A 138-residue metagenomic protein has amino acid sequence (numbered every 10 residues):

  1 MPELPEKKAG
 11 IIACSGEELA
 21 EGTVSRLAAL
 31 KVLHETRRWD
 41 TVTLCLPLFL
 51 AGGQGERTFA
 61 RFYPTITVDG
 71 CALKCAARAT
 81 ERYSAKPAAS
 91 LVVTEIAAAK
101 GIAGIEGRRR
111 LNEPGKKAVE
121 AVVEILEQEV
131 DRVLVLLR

Functional and structural regions predicted by a protein language model:
M1-R138: Iron-sulfur-associated redox domains of electron-transfer enzymes in respiratory and anaerobic energy metabolism
